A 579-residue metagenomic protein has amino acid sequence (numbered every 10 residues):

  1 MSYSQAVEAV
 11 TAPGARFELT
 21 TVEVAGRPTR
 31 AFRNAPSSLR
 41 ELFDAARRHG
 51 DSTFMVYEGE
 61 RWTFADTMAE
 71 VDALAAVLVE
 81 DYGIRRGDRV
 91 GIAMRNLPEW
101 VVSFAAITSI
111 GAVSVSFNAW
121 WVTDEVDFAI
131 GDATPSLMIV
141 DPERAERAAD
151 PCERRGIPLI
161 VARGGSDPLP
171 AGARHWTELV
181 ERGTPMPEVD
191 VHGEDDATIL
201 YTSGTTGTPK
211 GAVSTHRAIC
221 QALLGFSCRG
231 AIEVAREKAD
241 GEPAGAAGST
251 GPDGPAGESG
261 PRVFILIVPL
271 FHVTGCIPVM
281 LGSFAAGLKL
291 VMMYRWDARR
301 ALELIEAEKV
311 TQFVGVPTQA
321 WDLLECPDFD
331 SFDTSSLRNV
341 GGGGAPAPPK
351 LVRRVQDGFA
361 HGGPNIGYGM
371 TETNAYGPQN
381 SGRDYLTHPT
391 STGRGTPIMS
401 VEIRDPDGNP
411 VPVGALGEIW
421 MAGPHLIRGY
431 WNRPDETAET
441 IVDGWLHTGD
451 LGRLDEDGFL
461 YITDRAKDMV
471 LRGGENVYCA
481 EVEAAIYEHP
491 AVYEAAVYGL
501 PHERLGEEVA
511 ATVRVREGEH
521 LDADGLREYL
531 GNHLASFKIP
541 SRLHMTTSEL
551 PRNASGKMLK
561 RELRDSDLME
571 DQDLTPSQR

Functional and structural regions predicted by a protein language model:
M1-A15, S109-E178, E517-E519: Structural core segment of the AMP-binding/adenylate-forming
T20, G59, E146-G193, T208 (+3 more regions): ANL superfamily adenylate-forming
N34-A35, D51-R85, R89-L97, V101-A105 (+2 more regions): Conserved AMP-binding/adenylate-forming core of the ANL superfamily
T63-A65, A197-G225: Conserved AMP-binding A3 loop
W121-F128, M138-P142, F313, G423 (+5 more regions): AMP-binding/adenylate-forming catalytic core of the ANL superfamily
A222-V263, F271-T311, C326: Conserved AMP-binding/adenylation subdomain of ANL enzymes
A285, A307-G315, L324-T387, S400 (+1 more regions): Gly/Ser/Thr-rich phosphate-binding loop
A535-S555, P576-R579: AMP-binding/adenylate-forming catalytic domain of the ANL superfamily
